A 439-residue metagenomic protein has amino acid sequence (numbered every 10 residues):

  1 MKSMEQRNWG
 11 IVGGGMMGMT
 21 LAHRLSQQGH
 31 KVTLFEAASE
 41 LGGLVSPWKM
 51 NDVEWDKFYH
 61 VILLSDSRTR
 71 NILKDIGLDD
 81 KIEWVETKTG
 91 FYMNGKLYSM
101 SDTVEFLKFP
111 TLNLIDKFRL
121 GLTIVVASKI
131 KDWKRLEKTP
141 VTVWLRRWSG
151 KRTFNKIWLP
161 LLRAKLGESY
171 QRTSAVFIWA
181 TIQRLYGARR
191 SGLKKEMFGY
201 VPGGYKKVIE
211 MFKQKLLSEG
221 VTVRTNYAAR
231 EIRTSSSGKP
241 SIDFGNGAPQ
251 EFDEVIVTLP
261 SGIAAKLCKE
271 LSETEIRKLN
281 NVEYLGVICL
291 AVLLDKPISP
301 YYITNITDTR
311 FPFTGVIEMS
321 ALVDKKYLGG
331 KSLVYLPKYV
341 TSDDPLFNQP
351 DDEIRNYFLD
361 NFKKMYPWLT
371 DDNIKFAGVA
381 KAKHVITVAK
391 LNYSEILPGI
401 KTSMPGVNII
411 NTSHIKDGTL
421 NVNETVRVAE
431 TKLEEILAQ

Functional and structural regions predicted by a protein language model:
R7-L34: N-terminal Rossmann-like FAD-binding beta1-loop-alpha1 element of flavoenzymes
M17, E40, G262: Conserved Rossmann-like nucleotide-cofactor binding loop
S26-M50: Glycine-rich FAD pyrophosphate-binding loop
Q28, A228-V334, Y339-N348, D352 (+3 more regions): Mid-domain catalytic core of redox enzymes that form a hydrophobic substrate pocket/lid adjacent to a catalytic redox
N51-W133, P160: Dinucleotide-binding Rossmann-like beta1-alpha1 core, especially the glycine-rich loop that anchors the ADP
L122-S235: Active-site/ligand-binding neighborhood in enzyme catalytic cores
V334-Y335, G399-G418, E424-V428: Short FAD-binding loop at a beta-strand-to-alpha-helix junction that anchors the flavin cofactor in diverse
T425-Q439: Internal hydrophobic alpha-helix adjacent to the cofactor/substrate pocket in enzyme cavities
